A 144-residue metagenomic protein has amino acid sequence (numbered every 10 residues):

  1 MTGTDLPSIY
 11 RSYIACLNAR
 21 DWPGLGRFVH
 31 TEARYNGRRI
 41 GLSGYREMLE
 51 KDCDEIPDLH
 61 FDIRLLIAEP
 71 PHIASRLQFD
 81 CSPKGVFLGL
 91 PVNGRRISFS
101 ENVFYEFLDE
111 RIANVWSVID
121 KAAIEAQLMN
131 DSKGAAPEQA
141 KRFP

Functional and structural regions predicted by a protein language model:
M1-P144: C-terminal and inter-domain tail/linker signature
